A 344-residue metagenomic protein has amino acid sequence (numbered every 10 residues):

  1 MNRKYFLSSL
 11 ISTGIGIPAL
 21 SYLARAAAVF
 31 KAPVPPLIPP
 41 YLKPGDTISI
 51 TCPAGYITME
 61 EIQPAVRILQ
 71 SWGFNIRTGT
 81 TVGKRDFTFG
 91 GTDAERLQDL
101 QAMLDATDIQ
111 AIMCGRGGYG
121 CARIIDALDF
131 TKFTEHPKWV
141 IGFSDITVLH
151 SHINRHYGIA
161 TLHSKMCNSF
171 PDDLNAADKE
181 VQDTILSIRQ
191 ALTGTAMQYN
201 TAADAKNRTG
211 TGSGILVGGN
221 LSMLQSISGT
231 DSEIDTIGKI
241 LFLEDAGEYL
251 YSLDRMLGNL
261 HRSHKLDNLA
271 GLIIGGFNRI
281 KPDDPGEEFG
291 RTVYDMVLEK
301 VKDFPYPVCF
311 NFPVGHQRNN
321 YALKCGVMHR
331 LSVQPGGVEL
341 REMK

Functional and structural regions predicted by a protein language model:
R3-V29: N-terminal export signals
S21-I57: C-terminal segment of N-terminal export signals and the immediately downstream linker at the start of the mature
N75-D86, L241: Short beta-strand elements in bilobed, periplasmic/extracellular small-molecule ligand-binding domains
T81-H136: N-terminal small/polar loop signature for handling phosphorylated ligands or for N-terminal nucleophile
F130-H152, A160-M166: Short, acidic/small-residue loops that bind anionic groups at enzyme active sites
L162-S222: Conserved anion/nucleotide-ligand pocket segment
V217-D254: Oxyanion-binding "anion nests"
G258-K344: C-terminal active-site/capping subdomain that shapes the small-molecule cofactor and substrate pocket of enzyme
